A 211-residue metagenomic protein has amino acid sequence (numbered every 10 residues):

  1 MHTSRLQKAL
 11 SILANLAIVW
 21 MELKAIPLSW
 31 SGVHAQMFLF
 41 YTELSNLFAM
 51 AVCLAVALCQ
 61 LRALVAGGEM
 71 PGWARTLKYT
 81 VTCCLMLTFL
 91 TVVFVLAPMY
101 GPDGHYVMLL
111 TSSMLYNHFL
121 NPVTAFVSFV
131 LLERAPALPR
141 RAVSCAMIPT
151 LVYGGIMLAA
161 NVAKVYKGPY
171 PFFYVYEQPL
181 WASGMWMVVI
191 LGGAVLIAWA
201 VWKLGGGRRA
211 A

Functional and structural regions predicted by a protein language model:
M1-A17: N-terminal membrane topogenic signal
A17-I26, L85-F94, I148-A160: Aromatic-anchored segments of alpha-helical transmembrane domains
L23-H34, F94-H105, V162-A163: Juxtamembrane "helix-exit" motif on the non-cytosolic side of transmembrane helices
H34-E43, W73-A74, P102-Y116, P139-V143 (+1 more regions): Non-cytosolic membrane-interface motifs at loop->transmembrane helix junctions
L39-F40, K164-A200: Membrane-interface transmembrane-helix boundary segments in multi-pass integral membrane proteins
V56-A66, T88-G104, V127-R134: Membrane-helix exit/interface motif
G67-M86, P139-I148: Interfacial segments of alpha-helical transmembrane regions
S112-V123, G184-V188: Membrane-interface loop-to-helix entry segments
